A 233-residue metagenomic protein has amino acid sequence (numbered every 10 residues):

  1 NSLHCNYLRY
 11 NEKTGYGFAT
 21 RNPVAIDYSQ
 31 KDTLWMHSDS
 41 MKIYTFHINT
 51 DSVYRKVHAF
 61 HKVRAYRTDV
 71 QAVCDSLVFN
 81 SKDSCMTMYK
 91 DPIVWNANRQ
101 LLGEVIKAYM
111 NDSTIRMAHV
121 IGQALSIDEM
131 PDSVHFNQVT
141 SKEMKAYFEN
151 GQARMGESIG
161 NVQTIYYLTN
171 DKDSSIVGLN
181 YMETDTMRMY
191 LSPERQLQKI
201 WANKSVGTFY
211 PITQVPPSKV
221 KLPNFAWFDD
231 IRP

Functional and structural regions predicted by a protein language model:
N1-P233: Structural signature for solvent-exposed beta-strand/loop edge elements and short helix-capping sites, enriched
